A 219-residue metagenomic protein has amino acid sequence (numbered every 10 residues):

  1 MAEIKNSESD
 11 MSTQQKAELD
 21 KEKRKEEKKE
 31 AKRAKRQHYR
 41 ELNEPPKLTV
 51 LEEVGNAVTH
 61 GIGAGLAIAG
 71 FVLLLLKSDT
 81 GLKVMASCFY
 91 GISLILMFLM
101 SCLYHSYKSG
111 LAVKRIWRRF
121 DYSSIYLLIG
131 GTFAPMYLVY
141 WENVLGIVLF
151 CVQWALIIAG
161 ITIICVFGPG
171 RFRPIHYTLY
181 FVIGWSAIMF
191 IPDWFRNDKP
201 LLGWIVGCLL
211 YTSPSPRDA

Functional and structural regions predicted by a protein language model:
A2-T49: Transit-peptide-like, low-complexity N-terminal presequences and other terminal intrinsically disordered regions
V54, L111-S124: Juxtamembrane helix-capping/reentrant segments at transmembrane boundaries
G55-V72: The first (N-terminal) embedded transmembrane alpha-helix
H60, S101, Y122, P214: Divalent metal-coordination and catalytic microenvironments
F71-S87, F133-V148, F190-G203: Helix-coil boundary and interhelical linker segments in multi-pass alpha-helical membrane proteins
S101-R115, A159-G170, R217: C-terminal ends of transmembrane helices
F120-F133, Y177-I191: Small-residue-rich segments of transmembrane alpha-helices in multi-pass membrane proteins, especially helix faces
Y211, S215-A219: Single conserved hydrophobic/aromatic residue that forms the stacking wall/gate of nucleotide- or nucleobase-binding
